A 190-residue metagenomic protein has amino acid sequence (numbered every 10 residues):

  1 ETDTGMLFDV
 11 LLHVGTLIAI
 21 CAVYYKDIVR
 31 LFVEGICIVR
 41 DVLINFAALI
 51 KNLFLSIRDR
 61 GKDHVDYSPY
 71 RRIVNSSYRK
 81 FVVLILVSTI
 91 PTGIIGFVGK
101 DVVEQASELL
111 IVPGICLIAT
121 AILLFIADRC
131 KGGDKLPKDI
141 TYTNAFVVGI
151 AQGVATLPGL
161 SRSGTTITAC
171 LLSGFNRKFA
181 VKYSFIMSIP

Functional and structural regions predicted by a protein language model:
E1-P190: Multi-pass membrane proteins that catalyze or facilitate reactions on polyprenyl-/lipid-phosphate substrates and their
